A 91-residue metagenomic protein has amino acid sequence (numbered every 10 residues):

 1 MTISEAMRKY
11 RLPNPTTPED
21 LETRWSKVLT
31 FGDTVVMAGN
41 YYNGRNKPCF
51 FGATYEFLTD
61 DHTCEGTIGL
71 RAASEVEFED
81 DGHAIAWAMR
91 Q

Functional and structural regions predicted by a protein language model:
M1-D33: Negatively charged, low-complexity tracts enriched in Asp/Glu with abundant Ser/Thr
L21-R24, V28-G82: Acidic, low-complexity, intrinsically disordered interaction modules
D80-Q91: Amphipathic alpha-helical binding modules
